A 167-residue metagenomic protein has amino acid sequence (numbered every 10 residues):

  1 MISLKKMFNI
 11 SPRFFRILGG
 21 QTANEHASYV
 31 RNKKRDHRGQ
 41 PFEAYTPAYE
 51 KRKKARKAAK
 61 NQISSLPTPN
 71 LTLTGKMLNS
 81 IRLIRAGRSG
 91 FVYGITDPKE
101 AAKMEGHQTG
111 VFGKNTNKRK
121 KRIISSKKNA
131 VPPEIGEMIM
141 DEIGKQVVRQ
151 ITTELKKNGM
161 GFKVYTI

Functional and structural regions predicted by a protein language model:
M1-I167: Short, Lys/Arg-rich flexible segments
